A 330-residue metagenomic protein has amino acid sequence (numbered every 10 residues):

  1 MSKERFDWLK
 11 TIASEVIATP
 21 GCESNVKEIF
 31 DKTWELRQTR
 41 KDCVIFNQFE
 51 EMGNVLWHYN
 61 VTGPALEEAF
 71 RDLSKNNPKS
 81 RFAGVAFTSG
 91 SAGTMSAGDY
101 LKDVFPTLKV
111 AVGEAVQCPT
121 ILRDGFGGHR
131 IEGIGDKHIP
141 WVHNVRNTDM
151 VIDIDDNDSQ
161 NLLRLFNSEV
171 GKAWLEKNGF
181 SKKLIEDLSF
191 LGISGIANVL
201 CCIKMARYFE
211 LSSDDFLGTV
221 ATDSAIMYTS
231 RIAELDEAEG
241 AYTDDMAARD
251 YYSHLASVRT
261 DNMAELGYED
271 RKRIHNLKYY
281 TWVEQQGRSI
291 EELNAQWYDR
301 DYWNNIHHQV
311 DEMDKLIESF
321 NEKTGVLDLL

Functional and structural regions predicted by a protein language model:
M1-F6, F87-G98, T120-I121, I193-C202: Short glycine/serine/threonine-rich phosphate/pyrophosphate-binding segments that cradle anionic phosphate groups
M1-K3, S24-V26, V116-I121, I226-M227: Short gly/pro/ser/thr-enriched loop/turn and capping motifs at secondary-structure boundaries
M1-L36: Gly/Ser-rich phosphate-binding catalytic loop and adjacent alpha/beta segment that cradle a phosphoryl group at enzyme
D7-T19, R81, N144-M150, N157: Conserved thiamine diphosphate
F30-W34, Q38, D42, L101-L191 (+1 more regions): Active-site/ligand-binding loops adjacent to catalytic centers
T39-A92, S96-A97, D158-G192: Active-site/ligand-binding-proximal alpha/beta "capping" segment
E50-G53, S89-G93, E114-P119, G125 (+4 more regions): Glycine-rich beta-alpha junction loops
